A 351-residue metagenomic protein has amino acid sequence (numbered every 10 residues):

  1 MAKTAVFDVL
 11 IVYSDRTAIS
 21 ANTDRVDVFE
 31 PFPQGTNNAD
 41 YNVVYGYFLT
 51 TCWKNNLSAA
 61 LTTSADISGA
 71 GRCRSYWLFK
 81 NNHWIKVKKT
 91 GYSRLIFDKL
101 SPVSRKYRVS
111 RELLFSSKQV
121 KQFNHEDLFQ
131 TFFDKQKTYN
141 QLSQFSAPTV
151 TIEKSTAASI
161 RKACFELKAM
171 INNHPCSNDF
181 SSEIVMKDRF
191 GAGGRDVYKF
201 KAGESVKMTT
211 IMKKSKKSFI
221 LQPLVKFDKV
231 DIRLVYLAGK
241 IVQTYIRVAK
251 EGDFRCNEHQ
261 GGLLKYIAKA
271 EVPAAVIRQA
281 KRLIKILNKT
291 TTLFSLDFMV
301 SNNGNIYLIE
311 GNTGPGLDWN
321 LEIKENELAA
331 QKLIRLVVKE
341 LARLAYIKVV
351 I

Functional and structural regions predicted by a protein language model:
A2, L113-K121, E126-F219: Active-site nucleotide/adenylate-binding loops and adjacent lid/helix of ATP-dependent enzymes
K3-L10: Extreme N-terminal starter segment of soluble prokaryotic enzymes
D8, R94-L95, Y307: Structural motif
A18-N42, N257-L263: A solvent-exposed, charged loop/short amphipathic helix patch at secondary-structure junctions
N38-K154: Conserved N-proximal alpha/beta basic substrate-recognition cap immediately N-terminal to, or forming the N-lobe
A60-S64, Q222-P223, I232, T291-N303: A short glycine-rich, hydrophobically flanked beta-strand micro-motif that places a catalytic Asp/Glu for divalent metal
F180-E183, F190-E271: Phosphate-binding site of ATP-dependent enzymes
I267-R278, K285-T291, V300-I351: C-terminal active-site "lid" helix and adjoining low-complexity regulatory extension at the edge of ATP-using catalytic
